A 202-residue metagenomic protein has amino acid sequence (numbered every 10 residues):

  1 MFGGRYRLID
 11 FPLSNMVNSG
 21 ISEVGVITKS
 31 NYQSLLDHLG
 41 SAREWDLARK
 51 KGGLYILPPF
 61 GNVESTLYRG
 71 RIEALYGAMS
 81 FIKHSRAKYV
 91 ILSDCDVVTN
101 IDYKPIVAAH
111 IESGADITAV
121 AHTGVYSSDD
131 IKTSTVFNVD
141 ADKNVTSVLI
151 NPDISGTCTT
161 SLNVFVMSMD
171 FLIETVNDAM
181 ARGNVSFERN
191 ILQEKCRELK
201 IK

Functional and structural regions predicted by a protein language model:
M1-K202: Unchanged
